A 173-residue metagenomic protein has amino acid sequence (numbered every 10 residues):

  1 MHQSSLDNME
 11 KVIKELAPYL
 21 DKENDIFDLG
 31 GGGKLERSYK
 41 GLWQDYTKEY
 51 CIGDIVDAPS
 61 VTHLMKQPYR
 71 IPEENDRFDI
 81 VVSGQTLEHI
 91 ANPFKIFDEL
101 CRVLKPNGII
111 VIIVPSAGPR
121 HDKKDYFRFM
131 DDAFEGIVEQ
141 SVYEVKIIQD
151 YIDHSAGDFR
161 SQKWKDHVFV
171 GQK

Functional and structural regions predicted by a protein language model:
M1-D21: Class I SAM-dependent methyltransferase Rossmann-like catalytic core, especially the SAM/SAH-binding loop
Q3, L87, D158: Charge-dense, low-complexity intrinsically disordered segments
D7-V12, K34, K95, F129: Short, conserved clusters of charged catalytic residues that mark active-site and nucleotide-handling motifs
E10-A17, Y39-G41, F134-E135: Short amphipathic alpha-helical segments and helix-helix/interface helices
N24-P119, D132: Conserved SAM-binding loop
A91-K105, I109-K173: S-adenosyl-L-methionine-dependent methyltransferase catalytic module, highlighting the catalytic core
